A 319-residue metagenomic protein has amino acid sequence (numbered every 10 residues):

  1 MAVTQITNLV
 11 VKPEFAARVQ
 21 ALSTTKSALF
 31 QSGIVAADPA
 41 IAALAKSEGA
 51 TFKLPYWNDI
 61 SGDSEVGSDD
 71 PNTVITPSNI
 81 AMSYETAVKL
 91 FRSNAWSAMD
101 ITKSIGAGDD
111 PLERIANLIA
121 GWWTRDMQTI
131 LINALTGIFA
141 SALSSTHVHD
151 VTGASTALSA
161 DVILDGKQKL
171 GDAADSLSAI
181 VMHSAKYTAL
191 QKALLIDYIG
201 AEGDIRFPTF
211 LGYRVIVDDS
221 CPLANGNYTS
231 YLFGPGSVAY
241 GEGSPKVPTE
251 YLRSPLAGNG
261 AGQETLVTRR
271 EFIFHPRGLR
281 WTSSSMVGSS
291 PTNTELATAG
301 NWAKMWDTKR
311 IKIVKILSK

Functional and structural regions predicted by a protein language model:
M1-A28, T229-S237, P245-K319: Protruding loop/beta-arch "assembly-hinge" segments enriched in small, turn-prone residues
M1-A87, A239, A299-K319: N-terminal "assembly arms/tails" that initiate or stabilize quaternary assembly in self-assembling proteins
G49, F210, A261-Q263: Extracytoplasmic
L54, A81-S144, A173-V181, V215 (+1 more regions): Long, contiguous amphipathic alpha-helices that act as assembly "spine/axial" helices in icosahedral shell and virion
G62-E65, G106, A189-K192, Y198-I199 (+3 more regions): Short helix/loop capping segments that flank catalytic or ligand/cofactor-binding pockets
I101-D172, S290-S318: Alpha-helical scaffold segments that mediate packing/assembly in large oligomeric complexes
A140-D218: Extended, solvent-exposed, turn-rich assembly/linker loops in the middle of proteins
K186-T188, C221-L223, F272-I273, R280: Short, catalytically relevant binding-site loops at active-site mouths
